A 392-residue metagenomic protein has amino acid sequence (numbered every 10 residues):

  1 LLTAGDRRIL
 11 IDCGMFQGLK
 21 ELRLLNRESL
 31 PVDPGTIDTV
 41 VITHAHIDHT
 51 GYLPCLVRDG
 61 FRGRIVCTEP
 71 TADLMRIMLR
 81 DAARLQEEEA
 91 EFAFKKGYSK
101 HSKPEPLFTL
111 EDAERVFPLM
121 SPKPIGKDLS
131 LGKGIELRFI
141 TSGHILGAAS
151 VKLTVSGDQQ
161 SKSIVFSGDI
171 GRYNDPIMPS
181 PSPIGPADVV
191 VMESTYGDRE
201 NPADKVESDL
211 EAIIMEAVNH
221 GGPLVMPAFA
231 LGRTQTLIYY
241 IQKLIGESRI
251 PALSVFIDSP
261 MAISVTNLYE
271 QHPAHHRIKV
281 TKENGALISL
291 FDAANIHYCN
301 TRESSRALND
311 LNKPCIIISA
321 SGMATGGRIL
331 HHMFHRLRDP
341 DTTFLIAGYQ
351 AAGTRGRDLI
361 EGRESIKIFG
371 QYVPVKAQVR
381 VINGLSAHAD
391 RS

Functional and structural regions predicted by a protein language model:
L1-G35, R115-P179, E303-D310, I316 (+2 more regions): Core dinuclear metal-dependent hydrolase active-site scaffold
A4-G63, C67-P118, I170-S180, E361-F369 (+1 more regions): Pre-active-site segment of Zn-dependent metallo-hydrolases
I11-C13, I37-H46, L53, I65-E69 (+8 more regions): Active-site neighborhood of phospho(di)ester-bond hydrolases with catalytic His/Asp-centered motifs
C13-Q17, D38, S161-S167, G171-Y173 (+5 more regions): Acidic/glycine-enriched edge-of-secondary-structure segments
R64, S150, G171-D258, T343-G348 (+1 more regions): Cap/insert and terminal regions of metallo-dependent hydrolase folds
R80-L85, E89-F92, V206-S208, I241-L244 (+2 more regions): Short secondary-structure boundary/capping segments
A82-I145, P273-N312: Metallo-beta-lactamase
I213-R355, K367: Hard-cation-handling environments
